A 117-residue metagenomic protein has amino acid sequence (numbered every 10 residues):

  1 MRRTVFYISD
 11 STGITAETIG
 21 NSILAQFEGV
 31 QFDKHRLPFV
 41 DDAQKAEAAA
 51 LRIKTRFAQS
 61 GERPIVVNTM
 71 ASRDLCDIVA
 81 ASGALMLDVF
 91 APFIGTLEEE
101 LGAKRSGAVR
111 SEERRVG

Functional and structural regions predicted by a protein language model:
M1-I23: N-terminal accessory targeting/assembly segments
M1-T4, V30-F32, R56-R63: Short, surface-exposed connector motifs at secondary-structure boundaries
Y7, R36, M86-V89: Structural signal for conserved beta-strand scaffold positions within catalytic alpha/beta enzyme cores
N21-Q26, A81-A84: Short, solvent-exposed amphipathic alpha-helical segments in soluble enzyme and RNA/protein-processing domains
G29-A43: A short beta-strand-loop structural module common to alpha/beta enzyme folds
K45-P92, T96: Phosphate-bearing ligand-interacting subdomains that bind or position ATP/ADP/UDP/GDP/NAD(P) or nucleotide-linked
R114-G117: Conserved small/polar residues in nucleotide/adenosyl-binding loops
